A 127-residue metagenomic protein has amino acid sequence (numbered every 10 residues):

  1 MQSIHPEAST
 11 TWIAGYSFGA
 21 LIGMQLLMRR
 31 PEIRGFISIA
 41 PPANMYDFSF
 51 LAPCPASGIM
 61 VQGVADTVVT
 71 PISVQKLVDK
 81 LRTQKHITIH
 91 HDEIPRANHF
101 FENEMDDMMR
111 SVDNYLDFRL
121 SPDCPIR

Functional and structural regions predicted by a protein language model:
H5-Y16: Alpha/beta-hydrolase fold nucleophile elbow
T11-W12, G35-I37: Residue in the alpha/beta-hydrolase core beta-strand immediately N-terminal to the catalytic nucleophile
G15-G19, G23: Gly/Ala-rich beta-loop-alpha elbow adjacent to hydrolase catalytic centers
S38-M45: Active-site nucleophile loop of the alpha/beta-hydrolase fold
Y46-A56: Conserved serine/cysteine hydrolase catalytic core
C54, I59-Q62, D66: Short beta-strand/loop motif that positions the catalytic acidic residue of the alpha/beta-hydrolase fold
A56, T70-K80: Short alpha-helix in the alpha/beta-hydrolase fold that links the catalytic acid
Q84-R127: C-terminal catalytic histidine-bearing segment of alpha/beta-hydrolase fold enzymes
